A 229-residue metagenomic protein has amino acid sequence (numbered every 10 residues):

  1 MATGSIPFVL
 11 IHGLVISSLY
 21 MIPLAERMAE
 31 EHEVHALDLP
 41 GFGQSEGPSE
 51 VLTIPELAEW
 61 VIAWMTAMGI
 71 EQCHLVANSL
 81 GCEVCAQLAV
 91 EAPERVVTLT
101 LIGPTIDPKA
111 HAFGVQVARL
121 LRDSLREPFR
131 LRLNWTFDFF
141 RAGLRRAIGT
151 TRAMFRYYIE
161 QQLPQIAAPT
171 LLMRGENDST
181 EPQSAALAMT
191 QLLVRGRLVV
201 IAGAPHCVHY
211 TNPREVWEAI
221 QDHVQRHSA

Functional and structural regions predicted by a protein language model:
M1-Q44: Conserved HGGG/HGGXW glycine-rich cap/lid loop of the alpha/beta-hydrolase fold
P55-C73: Conserved acidic catalytic loop of the alpha/beta-hydrolase fold
E83-E91, R95-E127: Flexible "cap/lid" loop of the alpha/beta hydrolase fold
L133-Q161: Hydrophobic, aromatic-rich cap/lid helix
I166, L172-R174: Short beta-strand/loop motif that positions the catalytic acidic residue of the alpha/beta-hydrolase fold
N177-E181: Acidic catalytic loop of the alpha/beta-hydrolase fold
T190-C207: Catalytic histidine neighborhood in serine/cysteine hydrolases with alpha/beta-hydrolase-type architecture
A204-W217: Catalytic histidine-centered segment of alpha/beta-hydrolase-like enzymes
